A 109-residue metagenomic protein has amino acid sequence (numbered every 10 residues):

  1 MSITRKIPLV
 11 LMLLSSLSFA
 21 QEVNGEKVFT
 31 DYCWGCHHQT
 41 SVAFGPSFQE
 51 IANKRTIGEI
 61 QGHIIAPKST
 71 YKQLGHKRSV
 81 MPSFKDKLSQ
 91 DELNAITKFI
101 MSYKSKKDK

Functional and structural regions predicted by a protein language model:
M1-P8: Bacterial N-terminal signal peptides that target proteins for export
L9-L13: Hydrophobic alpha-helical targeting segments used for export or membrane insertion
L14, K27-T30, G75: Processing junctions and N-termini across compartments
S15-A20: N-terminal signal peptide c-region/cleavage motif recognized by signal peptidases
Q21-Q39: Sequence/structural segment immediately N-terminal to covalent heme-attachment motifs in c-type and related
E26, H38-A66: Gly/Gly-Pro-rich "capping" loops immediately C-terminal to redox-active cysteine motifs in periplasmic/lumenal
F44-A52, P67-K109: Axial heme c-ligation environment in periplasmic c-type cytochrome domains
